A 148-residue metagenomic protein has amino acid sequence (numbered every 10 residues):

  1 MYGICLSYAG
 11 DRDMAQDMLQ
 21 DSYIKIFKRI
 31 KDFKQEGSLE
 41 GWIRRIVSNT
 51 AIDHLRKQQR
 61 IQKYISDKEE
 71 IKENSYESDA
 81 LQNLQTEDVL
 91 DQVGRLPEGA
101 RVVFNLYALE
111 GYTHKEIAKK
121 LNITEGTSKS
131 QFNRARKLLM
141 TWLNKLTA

Functional and structural regions predicted by a protein language model:
Y2-D21, E125, T147-A148: Short, charged helix-capping/linker segments at alpha-helix termini
G3, D17-I24, G37-N49: Structural recognition of an alpha-helix C-terminal capping motif at a helix-to-coil junction
S7-G10, D21-S38, Q58: Sigma70-family region 2
K31-K34, R45-I65, Q82, R134: Arg/Lys-rich amphipathic alpha helix in sigma70-family domain 2
I52, A100, K119-K145: DNA-recognition helix of helix-turn-helix
I61-V89, T113: Internal acidic/polar
D88-P97: Short amphipathic alpha-helical boundary/capping segments
V103-Y107: A short pre-motif secondary-structure segment
